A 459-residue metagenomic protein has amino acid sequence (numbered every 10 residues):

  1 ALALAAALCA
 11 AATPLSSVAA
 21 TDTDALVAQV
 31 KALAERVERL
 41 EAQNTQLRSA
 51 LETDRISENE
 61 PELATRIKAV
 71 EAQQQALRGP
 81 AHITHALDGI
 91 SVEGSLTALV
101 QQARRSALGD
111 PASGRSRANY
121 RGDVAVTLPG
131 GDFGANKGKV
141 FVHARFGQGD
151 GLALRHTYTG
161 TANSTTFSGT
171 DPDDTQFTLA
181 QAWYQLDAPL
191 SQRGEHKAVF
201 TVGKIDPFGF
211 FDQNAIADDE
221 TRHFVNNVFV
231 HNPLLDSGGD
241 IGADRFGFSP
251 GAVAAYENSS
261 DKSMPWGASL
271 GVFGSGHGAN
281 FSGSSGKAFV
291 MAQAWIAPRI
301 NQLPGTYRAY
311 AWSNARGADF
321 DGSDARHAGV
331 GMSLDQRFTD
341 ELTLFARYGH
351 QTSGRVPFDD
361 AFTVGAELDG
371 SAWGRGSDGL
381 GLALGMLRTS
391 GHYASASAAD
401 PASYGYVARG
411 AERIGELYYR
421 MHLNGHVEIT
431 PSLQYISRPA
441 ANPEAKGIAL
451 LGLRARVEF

Functional and structural regions predicted by a protein language model:
L8, T13-S113, T127-K139: N-terminal periplasmic/intermembrane-space "pro-region" immediately following the signal or transit peptide
H85-L96, G134-V140, G194-A198, P250 (+7 more regions): Outer-envelope beta-barrel architecture signal
G94-Q102, V142-F146, F200-K204, A268-G274 (+7 more regions): Transmembrane beta-barrel strands of outer-membrane/channel proteins
L99-L108, G149-G151, P207-G209, F273-F281 (+5 more regions): Sequence/structural signature of outer-membrane beta-barrel proteins
P111-A118, P172-D174, G242-D244, F281-A288 (+4 more regions): Replace "Gram-negative outer membrane beta-barrel proteins" with "bacterial and organellar outer membrane beta-barrel
R115-S275, I296, V356, D360-A396: Outer membrane beta-barrel
S263, V290-Y404, R409, R413 (+1 more regions): Detector for outer-membrane/organellar transmembrane beta-barrel domains, recognizing the amphipathic beta-strand
A366, G447-F459: Outer-membrane beta-barrel "beta-signal"
